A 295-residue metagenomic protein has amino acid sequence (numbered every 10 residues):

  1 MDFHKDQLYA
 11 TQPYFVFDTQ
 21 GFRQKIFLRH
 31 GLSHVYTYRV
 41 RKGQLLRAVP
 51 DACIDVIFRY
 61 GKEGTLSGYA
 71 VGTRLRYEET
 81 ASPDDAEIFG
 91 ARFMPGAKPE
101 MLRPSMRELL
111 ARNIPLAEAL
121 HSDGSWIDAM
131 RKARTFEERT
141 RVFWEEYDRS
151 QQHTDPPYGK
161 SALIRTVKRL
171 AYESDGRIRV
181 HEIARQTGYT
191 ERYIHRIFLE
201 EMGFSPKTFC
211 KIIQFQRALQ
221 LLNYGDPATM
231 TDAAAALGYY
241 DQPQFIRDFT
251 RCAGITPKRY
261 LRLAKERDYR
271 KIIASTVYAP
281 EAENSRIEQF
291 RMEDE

Functional and structural regions predicted by a protein language model:
M1-R165, A171-D175, R179-H181, T187-E191 (+5 more regions): Alpha-helical bundle regulatory/interaction domains
I178, H195-E200, K207-C210: Long, low-complexity intrinsically disordered regions
E200-F204, F249-Y260: A secondary-structure capping/hinge motif
